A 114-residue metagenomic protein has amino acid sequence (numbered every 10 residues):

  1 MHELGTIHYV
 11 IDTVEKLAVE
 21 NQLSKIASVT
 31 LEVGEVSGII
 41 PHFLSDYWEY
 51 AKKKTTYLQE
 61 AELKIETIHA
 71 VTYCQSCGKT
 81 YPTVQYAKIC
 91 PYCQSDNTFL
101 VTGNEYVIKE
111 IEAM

Functional and structural regions predicted by a protein language model:
M1-K64: Long, charged N-terminal interaction/targeting segments
V33, T67, E110: Flexible glycine-/small-residue-rich
S37-G38, A70-C74: Acidic pyrophosphate-coordinating catalytic loop
E62-A70, K79-V84: Short, flexible, mixed-charge glycine/proline-rich loop motifs that serve as phosphate/nucleic-acid-contacting
T72, K88, Y106: Cys/His-enriched microdomains
C74-C77, C90-C93: Short cysteine-rich clusters marking metal-coordination/redox-active sites
P82, S95-F99: Short functional micro-motifs and their immediate structural scaffolds
L100-E110: Short metal-binding segments enriched for Cys and/or His
